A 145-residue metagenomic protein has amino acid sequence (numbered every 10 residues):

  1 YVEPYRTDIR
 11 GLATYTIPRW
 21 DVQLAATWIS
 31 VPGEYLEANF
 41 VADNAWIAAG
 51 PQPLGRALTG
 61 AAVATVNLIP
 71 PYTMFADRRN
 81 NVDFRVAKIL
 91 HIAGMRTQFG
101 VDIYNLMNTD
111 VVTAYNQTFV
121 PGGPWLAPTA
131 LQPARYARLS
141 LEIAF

Functional and structural regions predicted by a protein language model:
Y1, T14, P70-M74, A127-T129: Outer-membrane beta-barrel proteins
Y1-P18: Repeat-solenoid scaffold signature
Y5-T7, R78-V82, M95, P133-A137: Residues that define the transmembrane beta-barrel architecture of outer-membrane proteins
G11-Y15, A26, F84-K88, V101-I103 (+1 more regions): Residues on the lipid-exposed face of transmembrane beta-strands in outer-membrane beta-barrel proteins
I17-R19, W28-E34, I103-T109, F145: Transmembrane beta-strands of outer-membrane beta-barrel pores
W20-A93, Q98: Extracytoplasmic gating/loop element in the C-terminal half of outer-membrane beta-barrel translocons and assembly
M74-A76, V111-F145: C-terminal beta-signal and terminal closure region of outer-membrane beta-barrel proteins
G94-M95, N108-V112: Short active-site-adjacent structural elements
